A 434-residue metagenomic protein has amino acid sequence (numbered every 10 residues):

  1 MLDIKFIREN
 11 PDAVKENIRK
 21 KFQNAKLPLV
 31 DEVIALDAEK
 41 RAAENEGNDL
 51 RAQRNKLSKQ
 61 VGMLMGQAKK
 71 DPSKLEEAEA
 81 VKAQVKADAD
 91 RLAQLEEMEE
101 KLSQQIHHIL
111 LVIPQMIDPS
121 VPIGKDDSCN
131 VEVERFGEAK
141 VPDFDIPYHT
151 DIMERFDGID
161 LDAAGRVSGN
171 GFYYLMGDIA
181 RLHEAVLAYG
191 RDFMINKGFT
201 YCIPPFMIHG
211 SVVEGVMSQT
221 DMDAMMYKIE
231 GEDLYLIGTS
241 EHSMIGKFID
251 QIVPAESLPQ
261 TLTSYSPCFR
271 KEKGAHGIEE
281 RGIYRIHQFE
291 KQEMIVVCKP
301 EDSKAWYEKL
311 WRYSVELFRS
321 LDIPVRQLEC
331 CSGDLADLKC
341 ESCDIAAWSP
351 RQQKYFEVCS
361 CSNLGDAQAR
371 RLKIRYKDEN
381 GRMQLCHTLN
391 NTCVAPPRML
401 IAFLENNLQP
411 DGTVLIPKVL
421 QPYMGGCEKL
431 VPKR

Functional and structural regions predicted by a protein language model:
M1-K140, E154, G158: N-terminal alpha-helical targeting/anchoring segments
L27, R135-R434: TRNA-recognition modules of translation machinery and tRNA-sensing kinases, especially anticodon-binding
